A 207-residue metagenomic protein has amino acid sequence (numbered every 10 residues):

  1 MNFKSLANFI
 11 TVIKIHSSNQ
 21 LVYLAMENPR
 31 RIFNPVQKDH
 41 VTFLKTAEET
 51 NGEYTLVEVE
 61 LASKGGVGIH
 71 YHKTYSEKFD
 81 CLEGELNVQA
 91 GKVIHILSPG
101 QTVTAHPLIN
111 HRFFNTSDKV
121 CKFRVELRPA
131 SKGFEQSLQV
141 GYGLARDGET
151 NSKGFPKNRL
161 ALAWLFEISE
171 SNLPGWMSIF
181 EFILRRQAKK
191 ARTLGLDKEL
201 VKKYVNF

Functional and structural regions predicted by a protein language model:
M1-A25: N-terminal amphipathic/basic-hydrophobic helices that include classical n-h-c signal peptides and signal-anchor
L21-K38: Short, extreme N-terminal leader segments that mark the start of a protein/domain
F33-I69: A short glycine-rich, His/Asp/Glu-containing loop-to-beta-strand
Q37, Q89-G91: Short strand-coil-strand connectors
E58, A62, Y71-V88: Short, conserved beta-strand element in jelly-roll/cupin
K92-L108: Short acidic-glycine-tyrosine-enriched beta hairpin
P107-S137: Ligand-binding loop in jelly-roll beta-barrel domains
G133-F207: Alpha-helical membrane-targeting segments
